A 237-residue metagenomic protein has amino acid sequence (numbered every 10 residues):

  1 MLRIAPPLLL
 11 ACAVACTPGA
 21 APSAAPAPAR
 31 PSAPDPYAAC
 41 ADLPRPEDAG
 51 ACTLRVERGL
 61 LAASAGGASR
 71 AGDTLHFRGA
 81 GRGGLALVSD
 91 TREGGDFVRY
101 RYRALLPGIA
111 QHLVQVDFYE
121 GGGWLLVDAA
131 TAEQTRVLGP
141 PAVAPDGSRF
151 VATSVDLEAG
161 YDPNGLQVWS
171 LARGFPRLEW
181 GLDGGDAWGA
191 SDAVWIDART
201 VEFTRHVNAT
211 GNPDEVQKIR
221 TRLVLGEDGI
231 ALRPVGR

Functional and structural regions predicted by a protein language model:
M1-L8: Bacterial N-terminal signal peptides that target proteins for export
V14-A15: C-terminal motif of bacterial Sec signal peptides marking the signal peptidase cleavage site
G19-D117: Terminal domain-start segments
A68-R70, R103-I109, P141-F150, D192-E202: Blade-terminus and WD-like Trp-Asp/Gly-His loop motifs, strongest in beta-propeller folds
T74-R92, Y119-R136, G165-W180, R220-P234: Surface-exposed loop/turn elements that mediate protein-protein interactions on large endomembrane-trafficking
V114-Y119, A152-P163, F203-A209: Beta-strand C-termini and the immediately following turn/loop, strongest in propeller blades
E133-V143, D183-G189: Short coil/turn segments at the loop-to-beta-strand junctions that recur within blades of beta-propeller repeat folds
V137-Q167: An exposed acidic His-Trp-rich patch
